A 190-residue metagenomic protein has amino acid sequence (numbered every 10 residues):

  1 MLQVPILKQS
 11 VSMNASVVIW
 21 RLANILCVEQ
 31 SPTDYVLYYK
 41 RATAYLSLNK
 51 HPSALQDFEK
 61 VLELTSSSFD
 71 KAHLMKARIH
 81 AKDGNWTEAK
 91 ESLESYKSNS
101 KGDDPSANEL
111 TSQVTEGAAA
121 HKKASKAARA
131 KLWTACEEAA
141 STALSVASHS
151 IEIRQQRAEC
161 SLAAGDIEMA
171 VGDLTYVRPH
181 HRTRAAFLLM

Functional and structural regions predicted by a protein language model:
M1-M190: Alpha-helical tetratricopeptide repeat
